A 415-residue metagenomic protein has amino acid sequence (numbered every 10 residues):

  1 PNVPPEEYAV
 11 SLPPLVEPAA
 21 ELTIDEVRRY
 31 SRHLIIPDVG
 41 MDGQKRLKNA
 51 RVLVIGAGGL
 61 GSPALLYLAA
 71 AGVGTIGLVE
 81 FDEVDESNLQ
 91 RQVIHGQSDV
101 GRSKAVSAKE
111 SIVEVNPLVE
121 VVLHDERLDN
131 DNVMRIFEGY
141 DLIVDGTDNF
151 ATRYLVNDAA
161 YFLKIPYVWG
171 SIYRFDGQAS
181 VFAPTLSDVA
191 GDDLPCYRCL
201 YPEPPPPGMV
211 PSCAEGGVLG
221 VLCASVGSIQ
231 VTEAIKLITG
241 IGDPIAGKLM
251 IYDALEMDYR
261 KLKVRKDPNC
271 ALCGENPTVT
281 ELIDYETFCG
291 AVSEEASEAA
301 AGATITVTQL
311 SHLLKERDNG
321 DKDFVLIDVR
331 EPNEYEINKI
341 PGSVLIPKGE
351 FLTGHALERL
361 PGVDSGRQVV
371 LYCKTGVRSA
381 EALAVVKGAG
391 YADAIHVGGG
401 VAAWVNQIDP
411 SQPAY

Functional and structural regions predicted by a protein language model:
P1-L53, E86-S87, L282-D284, F288-E298: N-terminal charged helix/coil linker that caps or initiates catalytic domains
V3-L15, P117-N130, M134-R135, G139-I229 (+5 more regions): E1/E1-like adenylate-forming module used to activate ubiquitin-like modifiers and sulfur-carrier proteins
E6, L12-P14, A254-P268, L272-F324 (+2 more regions): Rhodanese-like catalytic fold shared by cysteine-dependent sulfurtransferases and DSP/PTP-type phosphatases
L12-E21, L78-N116: Glycine-rich phosphate-binding loop and adjoining beta1-alpha1-beta2 segment of Rossmann-like nucleotide-binding folds
G43, D131-V133, Q309, H355-A356: Short acidic active-site motifs
V54-A57, L78, L371: Hydrophobic Val/Ile/Leu positions in short beta-strands of Rossmann-like dinucleotide-binding domains
L60-G61, R378: Hydrophobic/small residue at the entry helix of a nucleotide-binding pocket
A70-T75, G390-A392: Conserved S-adenosyl-L-methionine
